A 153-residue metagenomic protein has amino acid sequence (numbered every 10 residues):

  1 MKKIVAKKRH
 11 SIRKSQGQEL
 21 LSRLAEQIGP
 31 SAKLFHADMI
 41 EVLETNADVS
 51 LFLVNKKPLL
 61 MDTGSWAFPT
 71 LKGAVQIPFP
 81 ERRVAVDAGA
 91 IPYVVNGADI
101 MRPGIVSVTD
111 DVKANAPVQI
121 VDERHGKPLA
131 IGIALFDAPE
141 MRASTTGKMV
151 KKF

Functional and structural regions predicted by a protein language model:
K2-V49, L53-S107, D111-A114, V118-F153: Beta-strand/loop-dominated core regions that host nucleotide or nucleotide-derived cofactor-binding catalytic loops
